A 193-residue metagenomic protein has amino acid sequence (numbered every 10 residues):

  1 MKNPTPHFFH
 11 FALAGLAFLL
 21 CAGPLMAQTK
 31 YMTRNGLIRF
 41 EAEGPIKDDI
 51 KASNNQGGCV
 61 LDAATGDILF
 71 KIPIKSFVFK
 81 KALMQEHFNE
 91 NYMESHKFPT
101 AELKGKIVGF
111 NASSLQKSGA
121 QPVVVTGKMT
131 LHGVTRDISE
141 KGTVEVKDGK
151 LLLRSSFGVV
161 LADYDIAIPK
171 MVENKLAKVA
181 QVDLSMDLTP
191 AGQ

Functional and structural regions predicted by a protein language model:
M1-F9: N-terminal secretory signal peptides that target proteins for export/translocation
F8-F11, M32: Compositionally biased, intrinsically disordered low-complexity regions enriched in proline and serine
H10-G23: Bacterial N-terminal signal peptides
A27-Q193: Low-complexity, acidic/polar, glycine-enriched regions of mature
